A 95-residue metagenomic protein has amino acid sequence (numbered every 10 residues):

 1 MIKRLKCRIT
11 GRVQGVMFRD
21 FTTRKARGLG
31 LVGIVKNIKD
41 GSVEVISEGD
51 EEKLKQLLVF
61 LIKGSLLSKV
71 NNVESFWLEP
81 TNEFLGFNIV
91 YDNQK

Functional and structural regions predicted by a protein language model:
M1-K95: Intrinsically disordered, low-complexity, mixed-charge
